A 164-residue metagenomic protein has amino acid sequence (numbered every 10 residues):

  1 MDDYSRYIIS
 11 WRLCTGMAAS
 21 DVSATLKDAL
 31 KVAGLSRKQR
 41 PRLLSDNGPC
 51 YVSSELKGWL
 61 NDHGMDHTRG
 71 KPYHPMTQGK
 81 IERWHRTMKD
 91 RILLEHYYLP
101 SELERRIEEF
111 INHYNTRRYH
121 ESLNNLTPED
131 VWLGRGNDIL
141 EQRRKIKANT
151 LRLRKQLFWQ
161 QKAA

Functional and structural regions predicted by a protein language model:
S5-I8: Hydrophobic "anchor" residues
W11-S36: Active-site beta-loop-alpha junctions of metal-dependent nucleic acid enzymes, especially the RNase H-like/DDE
M17, L35-S53, K71-Y73, N124-E129: Acidic/histidine-rich, metal-coordinating catalytic segments
A18, V22, L44, V52 (+3 more regions): Hydrophobic (often cysteine-bearing) scaffold residues that line and stabilize catalytic clefts of nucleotide/cofactor
R42-N47, N61-K80, L94-P100: RNase H-like polynucleotidyl transferase catalytic core
N61-M65, R86-A164: C-terminal domain-tail junction helix/linker
